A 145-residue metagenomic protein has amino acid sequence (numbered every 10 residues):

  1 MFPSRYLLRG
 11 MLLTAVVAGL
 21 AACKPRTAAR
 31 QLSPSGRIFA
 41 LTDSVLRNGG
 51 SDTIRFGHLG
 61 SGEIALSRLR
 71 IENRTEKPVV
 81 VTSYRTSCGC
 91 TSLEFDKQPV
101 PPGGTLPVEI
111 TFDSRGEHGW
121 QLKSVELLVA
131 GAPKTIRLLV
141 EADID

Functional and structural regions predicted by a protein language model:
F2-M11: Bacterial N-terminal signal peptides that target proteins for export
L20-A22: C-terminal motif of bacterial Sec signal peptides marking the signal peptidase cleavage site
K24-R26: Bacterial signal peptide processing site
A28-E72, I144: Beta-sheet-dominated interaction scaffolds and their linkers
R74-K77, G116, G131: Short, acidic/polar linear motifs in exposed loop/turn regions
E76-G104: Surface-exposed binding patches on compact interaction domains or structured appendages
D113-G119: Short, surface-exposed loop/turn segments at beta-strand-coil junctions that are enriched for proline with nearby
G119-I144: Terminal connector regions
